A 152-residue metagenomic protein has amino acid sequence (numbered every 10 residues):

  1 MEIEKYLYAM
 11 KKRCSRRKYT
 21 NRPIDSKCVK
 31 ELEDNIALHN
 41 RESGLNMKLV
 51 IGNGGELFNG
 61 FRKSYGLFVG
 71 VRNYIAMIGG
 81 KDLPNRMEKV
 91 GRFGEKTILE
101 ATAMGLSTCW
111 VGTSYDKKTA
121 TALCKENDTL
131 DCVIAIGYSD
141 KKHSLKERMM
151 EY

Functional and structural regions predicted by a protein language model:
M1-Y152: Acidic, surface-exposed loops and disordered segments
